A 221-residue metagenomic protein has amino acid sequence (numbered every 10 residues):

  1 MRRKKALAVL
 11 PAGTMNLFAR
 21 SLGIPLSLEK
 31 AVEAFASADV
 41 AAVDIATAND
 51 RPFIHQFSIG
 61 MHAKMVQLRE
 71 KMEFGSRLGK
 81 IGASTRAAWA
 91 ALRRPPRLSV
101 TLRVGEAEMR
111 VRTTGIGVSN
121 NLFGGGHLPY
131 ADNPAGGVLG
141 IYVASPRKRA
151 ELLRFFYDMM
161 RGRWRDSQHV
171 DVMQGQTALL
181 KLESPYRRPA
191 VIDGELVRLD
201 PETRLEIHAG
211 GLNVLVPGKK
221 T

Functional and structural regions predicted by a protein language model:
M1, E70-K71, D132-P134, Y157-R161 (+1 more regions): Short, solvent-exposed amphipathic alpha-helical segments in soluble enzyme and RNA/protein-processing domains
M1-G117: Catalytic core of DAGKc-family lipid kinases
S58, G117-Y130, L196: Glycine-rich phosphate/pyrophosphate-binding beta-alpha loops
H62-M65, M109-R112, F123-H127, R149-L153: Short acidic/glycine-rich loop or secondary-structure boundary segments that cap or lie
A63, V118-N120, G124, E206-N213: Short, surface-exposed, low-complexity cationic segments
K71-G82, H127, A131-L153: Gly/Ser/Thr-rich active-site loops/lids in small-molecule metabolic enzymes that frequently grip phosphoryl groups
P96-L98, R112-T114, A135-G140, Q174-A178: A generic structural signal for short beta-strands and their flanking turns/coil linkers
V104-E106, R110, V143-T221: ATP/nucleoside-binding phosphotransfer catalytic cores, i.e., glycine-rich phosphate-binding loops
